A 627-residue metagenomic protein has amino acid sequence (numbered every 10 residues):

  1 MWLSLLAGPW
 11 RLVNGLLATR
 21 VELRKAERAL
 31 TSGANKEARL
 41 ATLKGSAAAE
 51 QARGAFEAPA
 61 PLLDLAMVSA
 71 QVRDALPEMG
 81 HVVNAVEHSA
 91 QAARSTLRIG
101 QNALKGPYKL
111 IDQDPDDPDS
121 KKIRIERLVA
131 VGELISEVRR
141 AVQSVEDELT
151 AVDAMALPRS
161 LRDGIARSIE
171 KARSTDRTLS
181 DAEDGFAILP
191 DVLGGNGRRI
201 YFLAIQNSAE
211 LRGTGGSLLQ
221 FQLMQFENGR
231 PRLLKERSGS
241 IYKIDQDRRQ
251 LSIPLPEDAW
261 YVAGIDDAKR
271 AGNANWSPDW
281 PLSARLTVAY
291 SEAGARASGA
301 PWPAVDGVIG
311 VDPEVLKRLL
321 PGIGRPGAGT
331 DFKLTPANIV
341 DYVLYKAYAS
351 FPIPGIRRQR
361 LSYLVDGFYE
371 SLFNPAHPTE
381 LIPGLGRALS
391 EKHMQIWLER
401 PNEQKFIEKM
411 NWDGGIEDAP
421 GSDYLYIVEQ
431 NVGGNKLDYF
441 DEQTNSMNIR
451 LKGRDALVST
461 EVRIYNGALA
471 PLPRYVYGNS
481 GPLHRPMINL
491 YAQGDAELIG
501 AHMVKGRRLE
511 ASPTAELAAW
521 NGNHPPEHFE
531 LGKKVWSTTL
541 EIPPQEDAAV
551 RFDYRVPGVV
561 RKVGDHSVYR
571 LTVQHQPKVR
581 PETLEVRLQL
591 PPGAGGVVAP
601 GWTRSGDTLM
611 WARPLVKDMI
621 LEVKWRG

Functional and structural regions predicted by a protein language model:
M1-L5: Hydrophobic membrane-insertion alpha-helices, especially the h-region of bacterial N-terminal signal peptides
G8-S217, F221-L223, R358, P378-E417: Non-catalytic accessory/assembly modules
R28, A47, Q51, A289 (+2 more regions): A generic structural signal for well-ordered alpha-helical segments enriched in polar/charged residues
G33, L40, R270-E314, R318: A conserved hydrophobic secondary-structure block that centers on an alpha-helix together with its immediately flanking
A58, L62-Q91, R98-G100, S298-G367 (+1 more regions): Flexible, acidic/glycine-enriched loop-and-adjacent beta/alpha segments that face the extracytoplasmic/periplasmic side
P190-I205, E210-G216, Q225, P231-R285 (+2 more regions): Lumenal/extracellular ectodomains and adaptor appendage modules of the eukaryotic vesicle/secretory system
Q220-Q222, G307, M487: Conserved beta-strand and immediately adjacent loop positions that scaffold enzyme active sites
